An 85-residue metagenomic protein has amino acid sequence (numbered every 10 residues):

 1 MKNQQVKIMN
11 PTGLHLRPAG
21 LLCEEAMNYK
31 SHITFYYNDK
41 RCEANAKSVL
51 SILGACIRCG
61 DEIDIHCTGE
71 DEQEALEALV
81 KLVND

Functional and structural regions predicted by a protein language model:
M1-Q5, E62-D64: Intrinsic-disorder/low-complexity, polar/charged segments enriched in Ser/Thr/Lys/Arg/Asp/Glu/Gln
K7-I57: Compact, glycine-rich, soluble single-domain proteins
L53-D85: C-terminal structural segments of small proteins and small subunits
